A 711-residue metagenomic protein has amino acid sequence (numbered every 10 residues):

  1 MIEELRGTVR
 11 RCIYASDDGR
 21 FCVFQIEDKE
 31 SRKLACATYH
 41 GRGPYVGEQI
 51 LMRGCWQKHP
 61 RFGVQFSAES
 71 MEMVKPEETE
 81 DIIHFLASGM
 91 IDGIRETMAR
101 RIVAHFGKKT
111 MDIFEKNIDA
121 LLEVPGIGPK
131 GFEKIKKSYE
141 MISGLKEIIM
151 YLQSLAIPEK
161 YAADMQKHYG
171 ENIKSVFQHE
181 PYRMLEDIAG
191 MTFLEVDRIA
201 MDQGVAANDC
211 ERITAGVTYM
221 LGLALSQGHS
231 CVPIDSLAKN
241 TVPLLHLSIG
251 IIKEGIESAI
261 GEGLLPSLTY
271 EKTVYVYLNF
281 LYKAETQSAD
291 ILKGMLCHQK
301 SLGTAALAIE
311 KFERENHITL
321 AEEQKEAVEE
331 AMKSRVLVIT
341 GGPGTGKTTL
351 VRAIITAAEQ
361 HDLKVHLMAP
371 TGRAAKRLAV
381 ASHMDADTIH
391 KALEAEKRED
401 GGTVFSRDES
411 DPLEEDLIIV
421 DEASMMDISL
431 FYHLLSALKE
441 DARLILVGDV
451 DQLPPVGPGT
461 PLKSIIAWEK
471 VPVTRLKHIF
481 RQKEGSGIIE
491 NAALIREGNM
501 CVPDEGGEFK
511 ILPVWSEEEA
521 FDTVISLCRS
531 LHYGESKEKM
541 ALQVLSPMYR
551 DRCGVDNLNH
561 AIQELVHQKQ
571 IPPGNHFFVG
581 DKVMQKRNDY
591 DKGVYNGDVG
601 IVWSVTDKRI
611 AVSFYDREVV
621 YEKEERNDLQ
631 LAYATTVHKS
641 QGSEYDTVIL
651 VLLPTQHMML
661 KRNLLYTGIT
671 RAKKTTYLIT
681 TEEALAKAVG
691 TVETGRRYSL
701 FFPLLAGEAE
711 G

Functional and structural regions predicted by a protein language model:
I2-S16, G54, V602: Structural detector for short beta-strands of small beta-barrel domains
A15-I26, D607-A611: Short aromatic-glycine-enriched beta-strand elements
F21-Q25, C36-A37, Y45-W56, P60-T273 (+4 more regions): Accessory alpha-helical DNA-binding modules that contact the DNA backbone or grooves
G47-Q49, G580, G597: Loop/turn positions that initiate beta-strands
Q153, T214, G222-S226, S267-E326: Pre-P-loop entry segment of helicase/translocase ATPase cores
K325-V328, S334-G506: ASCE P-loop NTPase helicase motor core
V450-K592: Conserved helicase motor core of P-loop NTPases
D598-G711: C-terminal accessory regions
